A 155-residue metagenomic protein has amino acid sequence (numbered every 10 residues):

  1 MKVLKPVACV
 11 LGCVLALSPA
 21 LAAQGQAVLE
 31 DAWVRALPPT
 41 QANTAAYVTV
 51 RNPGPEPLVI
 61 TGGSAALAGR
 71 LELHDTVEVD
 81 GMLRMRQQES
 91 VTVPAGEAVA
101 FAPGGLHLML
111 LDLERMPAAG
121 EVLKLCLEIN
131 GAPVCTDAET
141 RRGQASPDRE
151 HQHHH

Functional and structural regions predicted by a protein language model:
M1-P6: Positively charged n-region of N-terminal signal peptides that target proteins for export
A8-S18: Bacterial N-terminal signal peptides
S18-Q24: Sec/Tat signal peptide C-region and signal peptidase I cleavage site
Q24-H155: Compact, glycine-rich, soluble single-domain proteins
